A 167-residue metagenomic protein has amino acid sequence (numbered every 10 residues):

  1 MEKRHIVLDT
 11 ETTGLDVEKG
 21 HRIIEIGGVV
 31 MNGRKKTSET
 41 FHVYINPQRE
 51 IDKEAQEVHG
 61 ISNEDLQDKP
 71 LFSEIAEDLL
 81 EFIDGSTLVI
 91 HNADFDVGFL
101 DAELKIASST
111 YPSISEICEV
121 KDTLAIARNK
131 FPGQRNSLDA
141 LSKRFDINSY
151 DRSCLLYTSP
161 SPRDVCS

Functional and structural regions predicted by a protein language model:
M1-I117, P132-S153: Conserved non-catalytic scaffold segment of RNase H-like nuclease domains
V120-Q134: Short alpha-helix plus adjacent loop in nuclease-associated cores
R128-K130, R152, R163: Basic side chains
Y157-S167: Single conserved hydrophobic/aromatic residue that forms the stacking wall/gate of nucleotide- or nucleobase-binding
